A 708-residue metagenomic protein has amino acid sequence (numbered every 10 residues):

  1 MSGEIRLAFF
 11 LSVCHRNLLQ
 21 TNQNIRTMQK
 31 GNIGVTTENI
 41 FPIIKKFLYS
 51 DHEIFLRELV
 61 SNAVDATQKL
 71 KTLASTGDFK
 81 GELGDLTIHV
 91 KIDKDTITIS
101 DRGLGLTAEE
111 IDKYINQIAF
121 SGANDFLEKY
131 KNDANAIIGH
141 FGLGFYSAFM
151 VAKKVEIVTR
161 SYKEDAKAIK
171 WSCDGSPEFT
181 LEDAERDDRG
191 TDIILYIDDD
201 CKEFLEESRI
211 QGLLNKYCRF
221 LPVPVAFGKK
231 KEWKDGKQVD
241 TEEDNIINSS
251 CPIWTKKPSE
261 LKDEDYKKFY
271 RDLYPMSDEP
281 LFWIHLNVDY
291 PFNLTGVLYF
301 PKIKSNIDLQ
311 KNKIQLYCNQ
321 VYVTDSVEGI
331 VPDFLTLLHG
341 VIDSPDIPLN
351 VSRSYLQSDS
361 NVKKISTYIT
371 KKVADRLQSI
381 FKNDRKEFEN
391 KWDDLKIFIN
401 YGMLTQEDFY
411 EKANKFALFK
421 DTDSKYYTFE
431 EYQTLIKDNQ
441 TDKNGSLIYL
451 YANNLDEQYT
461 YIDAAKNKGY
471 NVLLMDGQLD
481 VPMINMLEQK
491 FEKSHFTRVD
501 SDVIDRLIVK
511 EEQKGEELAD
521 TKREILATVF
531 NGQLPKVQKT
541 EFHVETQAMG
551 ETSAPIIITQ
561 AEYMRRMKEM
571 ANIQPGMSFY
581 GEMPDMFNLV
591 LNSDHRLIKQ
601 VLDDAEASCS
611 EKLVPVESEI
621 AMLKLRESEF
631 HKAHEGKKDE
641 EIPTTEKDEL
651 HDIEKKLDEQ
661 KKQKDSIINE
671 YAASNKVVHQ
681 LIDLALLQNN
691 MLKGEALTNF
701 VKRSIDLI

Functional and structural regions predicted by a protein language model:
M1-V13: Positively charged N-terminal leader segments that act as targeting/secretion signals
S2, I25-T27, L404: N-terminal low-hydrophobic presequence detector
I5, R16-L18, Q23-I25, T241 (+1 more regions): Short linear motifs in intrinsically disordered/low-complexity regions
V13-C14, H634: Prokaryotic Sec-type signal peptides and long signal-anchor helices with extended Leu/Ile/Val-rich h-regions
H15-F204, G212, R219, C609 (+2 more regions): GHKL (Bergerat-fold) ATPase N-terminal catalytic module, capturing the glycine-rich phosphate-binding loop and acidic
I137, V155-E178, D198-C201, S208-I708: GHKL/Bergerat-fold ATPase module in large chromosome/replication-associated machines
